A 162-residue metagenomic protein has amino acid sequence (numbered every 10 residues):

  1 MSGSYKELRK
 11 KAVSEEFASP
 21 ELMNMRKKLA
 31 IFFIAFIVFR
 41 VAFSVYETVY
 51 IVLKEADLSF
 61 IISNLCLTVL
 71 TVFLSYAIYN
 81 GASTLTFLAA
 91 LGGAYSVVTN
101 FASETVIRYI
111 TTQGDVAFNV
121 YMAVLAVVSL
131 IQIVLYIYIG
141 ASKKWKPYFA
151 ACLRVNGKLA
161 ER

Functional and structural regions predicted by a protein language model:
S2-R162: Topology signature of small-to-medium multi-pass alpha-helical membrane proteins
